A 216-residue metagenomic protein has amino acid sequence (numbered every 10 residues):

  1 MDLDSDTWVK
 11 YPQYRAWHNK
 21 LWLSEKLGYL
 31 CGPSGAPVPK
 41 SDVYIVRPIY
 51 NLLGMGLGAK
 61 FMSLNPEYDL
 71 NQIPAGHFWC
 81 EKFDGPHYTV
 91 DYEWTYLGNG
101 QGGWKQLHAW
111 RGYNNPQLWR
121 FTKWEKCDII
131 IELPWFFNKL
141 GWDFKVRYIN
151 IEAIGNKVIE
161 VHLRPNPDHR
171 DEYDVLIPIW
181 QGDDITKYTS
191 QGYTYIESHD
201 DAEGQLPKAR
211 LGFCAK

Functional and structural regions predicted by a protein language model:
D2-N138: Active-site nucleotide/adenylate-binding loops and adjacent lid/helix of ATP-dependent enzymes
L53-M55, L97-W104, Y113-L118, T122-K216: ATP-dependent carboxylate activation and anion-phosphoryl transfer catalytic cores that bind Mg-ATP to form
